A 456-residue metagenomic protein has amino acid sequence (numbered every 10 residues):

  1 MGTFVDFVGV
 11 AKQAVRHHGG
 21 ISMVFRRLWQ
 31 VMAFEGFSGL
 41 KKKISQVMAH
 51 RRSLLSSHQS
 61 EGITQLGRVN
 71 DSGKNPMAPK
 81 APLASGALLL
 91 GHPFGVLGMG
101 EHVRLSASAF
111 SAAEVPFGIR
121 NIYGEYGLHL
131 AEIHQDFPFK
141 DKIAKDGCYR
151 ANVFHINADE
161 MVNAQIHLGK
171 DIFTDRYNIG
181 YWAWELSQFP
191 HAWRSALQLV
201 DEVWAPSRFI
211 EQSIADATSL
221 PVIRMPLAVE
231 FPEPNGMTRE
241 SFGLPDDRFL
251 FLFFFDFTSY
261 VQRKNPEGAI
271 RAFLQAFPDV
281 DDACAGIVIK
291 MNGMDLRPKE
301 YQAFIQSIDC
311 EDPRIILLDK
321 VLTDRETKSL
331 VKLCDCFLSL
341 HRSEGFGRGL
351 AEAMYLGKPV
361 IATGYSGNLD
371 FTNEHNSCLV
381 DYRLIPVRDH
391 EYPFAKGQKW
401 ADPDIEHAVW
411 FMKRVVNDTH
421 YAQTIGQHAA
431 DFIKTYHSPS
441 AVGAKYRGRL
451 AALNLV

Functional and structural regions predicted by a protein language model:
T3-A151: N-terminal pre-catalytic "stem/leader" segment of glycosyltransferase-like enzymes
G67-A78, L88-L90, Y126-S213, E326: Extended catalytic core of nucleotide-activated donor transferases of GT-like folds
E101-R104, S108-A109, F117, F231-D324 (+1 more regions): Conserved catalytic-core segment of nucleotide-activated headgroup transferases in glycan assembly
R342: Aromatic "clamp/platform" in nucleotide-sugar-dependent glycosyltransferases that forms part of the donor/acceptor
P359-A362, C378-L379: Short hydrophobic beta-strand element within catalytic cores of glycosyltransferases and related nucleotide-activated
L369-K413: Change "using UDP/GDP/dTDP sugars" to "using nucleotide sugars
H407-W410, R414, Y421-T435: A short, well-ordered alpha-helix in the C-terminal region of glycosyltransferases
P439-V456: C-terminal alpha-helical cap of glycosyltransferases
